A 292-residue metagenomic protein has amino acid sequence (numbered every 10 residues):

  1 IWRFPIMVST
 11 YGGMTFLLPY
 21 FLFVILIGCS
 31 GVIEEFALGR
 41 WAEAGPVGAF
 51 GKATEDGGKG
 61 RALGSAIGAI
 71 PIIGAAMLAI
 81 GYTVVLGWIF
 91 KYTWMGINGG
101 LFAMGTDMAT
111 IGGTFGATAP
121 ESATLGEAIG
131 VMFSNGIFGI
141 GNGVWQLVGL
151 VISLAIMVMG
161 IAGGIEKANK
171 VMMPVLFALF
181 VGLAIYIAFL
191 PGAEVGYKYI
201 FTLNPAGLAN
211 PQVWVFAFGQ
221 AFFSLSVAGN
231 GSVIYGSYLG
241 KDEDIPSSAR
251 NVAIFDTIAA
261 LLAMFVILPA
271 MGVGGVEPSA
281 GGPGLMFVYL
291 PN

Functional and structural regions predicted by a protein language model:
I1, G28, G39-W41, L78-V84 (+2 more regions): Short helix-coil transition sites and intra-membrane helix breaks within transmembrane domains of multi-pass
I1, L22-S30, I73-G81, I254-A263: Membrane-embedded alpha-helical segments of transport systems, primarily multispan ion/solute transporters
I1-L17, L22-L26: N-terminal signal-anchor module of multipass membrane proteins
I6-Y11, A44-I70, T83-V158, A162 (+2 more regions): Inter-helical loop and helix-membrane interface segments of multi-pass membrane transporters/permeases
M14-Y20, A62-A69, E243-V252: Membrane-interface alpha-helices at helix entry/exit sites of multi-pass transporters
P19-G58, A270, G274: Juxtamembrane transmembrane-helix boundary signature
F21-L26, I70-G81, V148-A155, A168 (+1 more regions): Hydrophobic alpha-helical transmembrane segments of multi-pass membrane proteins
E166, K170-N292: Membrane-embedded translocation segments of transport machinery
